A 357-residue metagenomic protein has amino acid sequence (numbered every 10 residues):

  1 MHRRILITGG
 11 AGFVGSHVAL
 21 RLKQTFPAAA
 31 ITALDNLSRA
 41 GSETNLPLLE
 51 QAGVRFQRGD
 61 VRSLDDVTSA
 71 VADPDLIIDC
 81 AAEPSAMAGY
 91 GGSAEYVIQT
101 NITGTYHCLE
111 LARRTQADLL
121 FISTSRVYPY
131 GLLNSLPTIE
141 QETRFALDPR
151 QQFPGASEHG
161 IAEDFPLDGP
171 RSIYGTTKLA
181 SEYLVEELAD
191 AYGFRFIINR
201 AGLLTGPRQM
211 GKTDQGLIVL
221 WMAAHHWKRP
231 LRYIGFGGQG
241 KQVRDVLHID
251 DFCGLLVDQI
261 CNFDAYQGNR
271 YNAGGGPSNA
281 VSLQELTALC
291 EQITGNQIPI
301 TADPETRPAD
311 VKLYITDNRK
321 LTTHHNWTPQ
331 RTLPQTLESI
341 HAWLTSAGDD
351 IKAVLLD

Functional and structural regions predicted by a protein language model:
M1-G202: N-terminal Rossmann-like NAD(P)+-binding domain of SDR-like oxidoreductases, especially those catalyzing
A33, F236, N269-N272, Q284-T287 (+2 more regions): C-terminal "lid/loop" region of Rossmann-like NAD(P)-dependent oxidoreductases
P47, I249, R270, R307-T328 (+1 more regions): Conserved C-terminal active-site "lid" loop/helix of NAD(P)H-dependent oxidoreductases that clamps the redox cofactor
G89-Y90, S157-S172, F196-M210, W221-L247 (+1 more regions): A conserved pocket-lining segment of Rossmann-fold NAD(P)-dependent short-chain dehydrogenase/reductase
L179, Y192, G206-L220, Y233-G237 (+6 more regions): Glycine/proline-rich active-site loop of Rossmann-fold NAD(P)-dependent oxidoreductases
R244-D251, T332: A conserved structural motif in NAD(P)-dependent oxidoreductases
F252, L256, A273, L286 (+2 more regions): Non-catalytic, hydrophobic alpha-helical segments
L333-D357: Amphipathic terminal alpha-helices
